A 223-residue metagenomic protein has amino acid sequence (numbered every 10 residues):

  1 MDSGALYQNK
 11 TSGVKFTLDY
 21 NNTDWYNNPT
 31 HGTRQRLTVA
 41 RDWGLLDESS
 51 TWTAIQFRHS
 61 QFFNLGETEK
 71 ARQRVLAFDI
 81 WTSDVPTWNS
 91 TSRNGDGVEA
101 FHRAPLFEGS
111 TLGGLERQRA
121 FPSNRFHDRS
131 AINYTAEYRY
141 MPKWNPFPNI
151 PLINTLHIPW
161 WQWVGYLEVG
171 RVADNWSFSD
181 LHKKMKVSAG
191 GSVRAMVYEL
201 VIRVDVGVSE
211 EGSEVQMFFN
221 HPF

Functional and structural regions predicted by a protein language model:
G4, V14-D19, T23-I150: C-terminal outer-membrane beta-barrel translocator/porin domains of Gram-negative envelope proteins and their
G4-A5, E137-F147, N154-A189: Outer-membrane beta-barrel transmembrane domain signature
Q8-N9, D42-S50, N124-A131, K183-K186 (+1 more regions): Solvent-exposed loop/turn segments connecting transmembrane beta-strands in outer-membrane beta-barrel proteins
K15, A40-L46, W81-S90, W160-S177 (+2 more regions): A short, hydrophobic secondary-structure junction motif
T17, R34-R36, V75-D79, T135 (+4 more regions): Residue-level detector of the transmembrane beta-barrel scaffold of outer-membrane proteins
S50-T53, A71-V75, P148-T155, S177-L181 (+2 more regions): Composition- and surface-driven signal marking solvent-exposed, interaction-prone regions in large proteins
V75, E116-Q118, R129-T135, I158-V164 (+2 more regions): Active-site lining segments that contact anionic ligands and/or coordinate catalytic metals
V193-V197, G212-F223: Outer-membrane beta-barrel "beta-signal"
